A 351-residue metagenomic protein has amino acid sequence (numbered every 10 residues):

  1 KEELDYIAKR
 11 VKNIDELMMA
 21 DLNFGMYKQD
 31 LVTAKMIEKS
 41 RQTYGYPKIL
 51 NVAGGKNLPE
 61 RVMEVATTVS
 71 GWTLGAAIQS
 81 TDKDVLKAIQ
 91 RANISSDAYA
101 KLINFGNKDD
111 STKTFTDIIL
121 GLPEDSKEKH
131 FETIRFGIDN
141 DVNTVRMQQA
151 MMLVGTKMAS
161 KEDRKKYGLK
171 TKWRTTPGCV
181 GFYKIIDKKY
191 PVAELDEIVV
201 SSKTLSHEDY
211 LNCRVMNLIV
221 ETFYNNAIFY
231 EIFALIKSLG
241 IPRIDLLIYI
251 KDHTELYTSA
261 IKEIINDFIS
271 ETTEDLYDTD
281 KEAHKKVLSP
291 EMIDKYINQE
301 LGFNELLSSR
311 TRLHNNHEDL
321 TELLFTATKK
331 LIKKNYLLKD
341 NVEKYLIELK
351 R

Functional and structural regions predicted by a protein language model:
E2-T116, L120-L122: Conserved SAM/AdoMet-binding glycine-rich loop
L4-I7, I37-R41, A66, I103-G106 (+5 more regions): Hydrophobic, Leu/Ile/Phe/Ala-enriched alpha-helical segments that form helix-helix packing faces
I7-A8, K12-I14, G181-V192, I297: Short, compositionally biased low-complexity segments
V11, R41, D110, D141-V145 (+2 more regions): A generic secondary-structure signal for well-formed alpha-helical elements
N23, Y27-Q29, D84-Q90, L120-E128 (+2 more regions): Flexible glycine/acidic-rich beta-alpha junction loops that bind and position SAM and/or redox cofactors in anaerobic
V62-V65, P123-D139: Catalytic cores of alpha/beta
S95-A98, S126-K129, D209: An acidic site on a long C-lobe helix of protein kinase domains
E197-R351: Radical SAM enzyme core and accessory elements
